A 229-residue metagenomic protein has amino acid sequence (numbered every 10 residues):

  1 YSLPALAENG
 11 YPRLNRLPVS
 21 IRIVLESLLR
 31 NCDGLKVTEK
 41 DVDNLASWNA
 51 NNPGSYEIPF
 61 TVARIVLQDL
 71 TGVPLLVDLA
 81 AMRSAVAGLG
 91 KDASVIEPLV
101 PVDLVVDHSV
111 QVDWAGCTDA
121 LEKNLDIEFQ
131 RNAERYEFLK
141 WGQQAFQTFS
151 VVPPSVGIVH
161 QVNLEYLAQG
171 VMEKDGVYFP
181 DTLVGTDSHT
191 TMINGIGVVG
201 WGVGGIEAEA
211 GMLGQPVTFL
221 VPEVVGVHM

Functional and structural regions predicted by a protein language model:
Y1-M229: Fe-S-dependent hydro-lyases/dehydratases of central metabolism
